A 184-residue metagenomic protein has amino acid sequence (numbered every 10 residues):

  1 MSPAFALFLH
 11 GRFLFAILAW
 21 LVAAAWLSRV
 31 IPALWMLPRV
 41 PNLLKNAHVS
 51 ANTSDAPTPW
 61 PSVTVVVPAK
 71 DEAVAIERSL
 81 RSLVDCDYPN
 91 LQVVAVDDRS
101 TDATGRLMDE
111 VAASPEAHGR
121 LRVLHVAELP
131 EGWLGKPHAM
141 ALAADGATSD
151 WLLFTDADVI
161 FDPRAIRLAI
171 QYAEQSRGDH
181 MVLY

Functional and structural regions predicted by a protein language model:
M1-D55: N-terminal membrane-anchoring/stem segments of glycan-assembly enzymes
I31-N90, S100-T101, G105-V111: N-terminal signal-anchor transmembrane helix
N90-R99, R122-V126: Short beta-strand/loop segment that forms part of the nucleotide-sugar
D98, T155-A157, Y184: Active-site acidic Asp-centered loop
A103, T155-Y172: Acidic donor-binding/catalytic loop of UDP-sugar-dependent glycosyltransferases, especially processive GT2
E116, P130, I166-Y184: Conserved donor NDP-sugar-binding/catalytic core segment of glycosyltransferases
L129-H138: A short, glycine-/small-residue-rich helix N-cap motif at loop->alpha-helix starts within glycosyltransferase
M140, L152: Short aromatic/hydrophobic "clamp" motif used to bind/position activated sugar donors
